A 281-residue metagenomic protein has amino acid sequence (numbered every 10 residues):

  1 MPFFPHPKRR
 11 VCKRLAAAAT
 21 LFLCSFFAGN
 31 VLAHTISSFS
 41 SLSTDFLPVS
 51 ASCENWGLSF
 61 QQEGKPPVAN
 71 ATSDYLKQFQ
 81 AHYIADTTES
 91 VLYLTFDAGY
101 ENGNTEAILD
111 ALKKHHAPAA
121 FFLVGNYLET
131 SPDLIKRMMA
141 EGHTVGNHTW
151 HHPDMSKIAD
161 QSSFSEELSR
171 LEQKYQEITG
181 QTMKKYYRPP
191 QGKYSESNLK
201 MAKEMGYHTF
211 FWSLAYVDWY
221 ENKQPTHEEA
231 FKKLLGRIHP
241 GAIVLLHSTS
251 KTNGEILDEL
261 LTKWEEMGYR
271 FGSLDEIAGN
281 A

Functional and structural regions predicted by a protein language model:
P2-T95, E101-I108, K114, E229 (+2 more regions): N-terminal pre-catalytic segment of deacetylase/amide-hydrolase enzymes
G57-A159, E167-Q176, M183-K184, E259 (+1 more regions): Active-site beta->alpha N-cap acidic-glycine motif
D97, L112, V145, Y187-P190 (+3 more regions): Divalent metal-coordination and catalytic microenvironments
N104, P153-T179, K193-P240, N253-E255 (+1 more regions): Alpha-helical scaffold elements lining the catalytic groove of polysaccharide deacetylases
L123-V124, T179-P189, H247, L274: Surface-exposed patches in mature extracellular/periplasmic domains of secreted proteins
T144-H151, G192, L246-T249: Histidine-centered catalytic micro-motifs
H239-D275: Catalytic grooves of carbohydrate-active enzymes
